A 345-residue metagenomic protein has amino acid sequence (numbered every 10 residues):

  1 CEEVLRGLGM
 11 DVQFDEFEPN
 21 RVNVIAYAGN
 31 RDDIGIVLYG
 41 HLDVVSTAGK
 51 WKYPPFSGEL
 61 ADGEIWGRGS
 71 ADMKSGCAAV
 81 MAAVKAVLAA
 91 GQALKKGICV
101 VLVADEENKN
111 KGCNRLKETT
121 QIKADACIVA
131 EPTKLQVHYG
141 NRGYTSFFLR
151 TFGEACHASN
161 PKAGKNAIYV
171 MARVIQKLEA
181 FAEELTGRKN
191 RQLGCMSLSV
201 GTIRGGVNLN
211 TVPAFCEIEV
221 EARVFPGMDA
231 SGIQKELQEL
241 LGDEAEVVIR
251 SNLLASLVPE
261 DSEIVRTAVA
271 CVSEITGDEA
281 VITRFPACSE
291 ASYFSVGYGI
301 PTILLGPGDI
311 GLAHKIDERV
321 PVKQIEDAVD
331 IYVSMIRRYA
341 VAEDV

Functional and structural regions predicted by a protein language model:
C1-T47, F215-E219, G232-L240, V322-D327: N-terminal helical capping/dimerization or prosegment-like subdomains of hydrolases acting on amide or phosphate bonds
L8, A90-L94, D243-E244, I275-T276: Short helix-capping segments at alpha-helix termini
Q13, I36-L38, V101, A126-I128 (+1 more regions): Hydrophobic/aromatic beta-strand patches that form the interior of the parallel beta-sheet core in alpha/beta enzyme
P19-V22, K109, K134, A287-E290: Short acidic loop-to-helix transition motifs that present clustered carboxylates
I34-C99: Active-site metal-coordination/substrate-binding segment of hydrolases, especially metallo-dependent peptidases
V45-A61, A124, Y139-R150, A270 (+1 more regions): Acidic-glycine-rich active-site phosphate/pyrophosphate-binding loop
M73-S146, N190, D344: Acidic/histidine-rich catalytic neighborhood of metal-dependent amide-processing enzymes
Y139, F148-V345: Metal-dependent amide/peptide-bond hydrolase catalytic core, centered on the "pita-bread" metallohydrolase fold
